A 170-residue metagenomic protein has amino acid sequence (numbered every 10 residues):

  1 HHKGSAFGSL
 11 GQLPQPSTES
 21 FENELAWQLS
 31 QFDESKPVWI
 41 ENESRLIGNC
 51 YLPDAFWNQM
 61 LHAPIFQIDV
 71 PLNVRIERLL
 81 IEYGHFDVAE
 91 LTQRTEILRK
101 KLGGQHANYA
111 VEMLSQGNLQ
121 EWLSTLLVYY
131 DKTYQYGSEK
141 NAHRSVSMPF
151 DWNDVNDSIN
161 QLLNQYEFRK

Functional and structural regions predicted by a protein language model:
H1-M60: Conserved nucleotide-sensing/catalytic segment adjacent to the nucleotide-binding pocket in NTP-handling enzymes
M60-P64, D69-K170: Conserved NTP phosphate-binding and transfer environment spanning the P-loop NTPase/kinase superfamily
